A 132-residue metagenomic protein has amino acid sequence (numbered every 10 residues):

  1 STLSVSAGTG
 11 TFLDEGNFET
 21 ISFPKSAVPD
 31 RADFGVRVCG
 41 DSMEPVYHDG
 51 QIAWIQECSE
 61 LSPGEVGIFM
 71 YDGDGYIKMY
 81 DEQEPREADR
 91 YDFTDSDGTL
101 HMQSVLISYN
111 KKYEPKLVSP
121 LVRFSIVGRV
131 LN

Functional and structural regions predicted by a protein language model:
S1-S22: Extended boundary segments
S26-N132: Acidic/glycine-rich C-terminal interaction modules and beta/coil loop segments that lie outside canonical DNA-binding
